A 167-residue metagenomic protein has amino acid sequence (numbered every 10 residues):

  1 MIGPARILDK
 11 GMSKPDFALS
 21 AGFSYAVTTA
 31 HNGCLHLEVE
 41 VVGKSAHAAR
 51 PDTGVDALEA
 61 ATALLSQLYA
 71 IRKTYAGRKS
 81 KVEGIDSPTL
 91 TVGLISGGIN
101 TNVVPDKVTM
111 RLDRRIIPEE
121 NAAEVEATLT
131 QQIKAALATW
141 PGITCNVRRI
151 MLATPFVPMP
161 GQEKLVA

Functional and structural regions predicted by a protein language model:
M1-H36: Acidic/histidine-rich catalytic neighborhood of metal-dependent amide-processing enzymes
F23, T29, H36-A167: Metal-dependent amide/peptide-bond hydrolase catalytic core, centered on the "pita-bread" metallohydrolase fold
